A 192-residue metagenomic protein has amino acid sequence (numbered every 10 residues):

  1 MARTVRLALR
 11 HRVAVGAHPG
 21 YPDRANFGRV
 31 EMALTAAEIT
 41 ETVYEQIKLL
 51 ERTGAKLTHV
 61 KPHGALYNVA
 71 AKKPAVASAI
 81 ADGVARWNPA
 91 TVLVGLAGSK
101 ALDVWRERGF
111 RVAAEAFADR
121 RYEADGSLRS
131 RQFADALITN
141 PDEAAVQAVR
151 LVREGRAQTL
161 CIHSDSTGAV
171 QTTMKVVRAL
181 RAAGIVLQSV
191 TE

Functional and structural regions predicted by a protein language model:
R3-G16, G54-A55, R153: Acidic (Asp/Glu)-rich catalytic clusters
H18, V60, I162: Conserved, mostly hydrophobic/aromatic
G20-N26, H63-Y67, L96-G98, F117-A118 (+2 more regions): Active-site beta-loop-alpha junctions enriched in small/polar residues
R24-P62: Glycine/small-residue-rich loop that forms an oxyanion/phosphate-binding "nest" at active or ligand-binding sites
N26-E41, A70, W87-P89, S127-T139: Glycine-rich tight-turn/loop motif centered on a GG-T
K73-A79: Charged helix-capping and loop-helix junction motifs
T91, T173-E192: C-terminal domain-boundary segment and adjacent tail
G98-R153: Active-site rim beta-loop-alpha module in soluble metabolic enzymes
